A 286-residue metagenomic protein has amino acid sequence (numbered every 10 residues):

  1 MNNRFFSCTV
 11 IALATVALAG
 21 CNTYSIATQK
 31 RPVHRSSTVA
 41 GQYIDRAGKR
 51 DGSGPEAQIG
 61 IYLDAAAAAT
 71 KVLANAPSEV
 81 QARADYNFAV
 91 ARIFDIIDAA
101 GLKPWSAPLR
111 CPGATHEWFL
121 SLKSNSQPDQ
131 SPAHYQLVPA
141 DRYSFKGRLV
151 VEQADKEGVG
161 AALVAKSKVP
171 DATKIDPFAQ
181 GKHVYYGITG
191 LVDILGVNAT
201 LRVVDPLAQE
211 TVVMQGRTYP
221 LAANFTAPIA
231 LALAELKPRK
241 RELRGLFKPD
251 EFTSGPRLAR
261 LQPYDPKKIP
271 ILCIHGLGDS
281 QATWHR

Functional and structural regions predicted by a protein language model:
M1-T9: Bacterial N-terminal signal peptides that target proteins for export
R4, A19-N22: Terminal and domain-boundary accessory regions
V10-A17: Bacterial N-terminal signal peptides
C21-L272, S280-H285: Flexible, membrane-associating and regulatory peripheral segments of lipid-active enzymes
